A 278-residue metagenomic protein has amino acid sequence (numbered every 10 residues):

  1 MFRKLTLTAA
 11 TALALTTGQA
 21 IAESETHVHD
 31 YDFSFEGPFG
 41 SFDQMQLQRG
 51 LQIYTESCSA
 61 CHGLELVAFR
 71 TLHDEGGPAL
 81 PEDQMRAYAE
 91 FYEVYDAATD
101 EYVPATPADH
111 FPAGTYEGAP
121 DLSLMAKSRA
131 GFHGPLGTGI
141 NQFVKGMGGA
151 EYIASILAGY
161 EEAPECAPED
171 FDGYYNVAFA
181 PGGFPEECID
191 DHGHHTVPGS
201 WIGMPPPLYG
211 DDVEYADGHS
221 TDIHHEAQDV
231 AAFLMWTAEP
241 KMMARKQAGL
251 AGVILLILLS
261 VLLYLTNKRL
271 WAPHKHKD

Functional and structural regions predicted by a protein language model:
M1-A9: Bacterial N-terminal signal peptides that target proteins for export
T17-A22: Sec/Tat signal peptide C-region and signal peptidase I cleavage site
H27-Q52, G63-G77, G218-S220, A238-K246: Electrostatic cytochrome c docking/interface patches
Y54-E65, V230: The canonical Cys-X-X-Cys-His
H62-V67, K127, P205: Detector for the c-type heme attachment site
E93-W201: Membrane-proximal low-complexity regions enriched in glycine and acidic/polar residues
T196-E239: Extended, hydrophilic extramembrane loops/domains of integral membrane proteins
R245-D278: Juxtamembrane interface at the cytosolic side of transmembrane helices
